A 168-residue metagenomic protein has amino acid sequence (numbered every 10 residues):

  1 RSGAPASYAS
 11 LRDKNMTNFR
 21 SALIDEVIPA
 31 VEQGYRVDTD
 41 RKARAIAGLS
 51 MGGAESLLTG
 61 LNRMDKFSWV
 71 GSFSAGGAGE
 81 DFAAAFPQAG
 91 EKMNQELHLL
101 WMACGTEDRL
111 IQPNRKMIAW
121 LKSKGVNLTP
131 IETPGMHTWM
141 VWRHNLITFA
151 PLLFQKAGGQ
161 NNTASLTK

Functional and structural regions predicted by a protein language model:
R1-K168: Non-catalytic cap/lid and distal C-terminal segments of serine-dependent acyl enzymes
